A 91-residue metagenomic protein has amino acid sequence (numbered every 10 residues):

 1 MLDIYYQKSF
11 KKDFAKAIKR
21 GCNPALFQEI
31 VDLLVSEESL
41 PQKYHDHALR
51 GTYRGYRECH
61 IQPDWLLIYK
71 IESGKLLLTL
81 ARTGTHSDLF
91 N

Functional and structural regions predicted by a protein language model:
M1-P63, E72-L78, T83, S87-N91: Basic, Lys/Arg-enriched alpha-helical interface segments
